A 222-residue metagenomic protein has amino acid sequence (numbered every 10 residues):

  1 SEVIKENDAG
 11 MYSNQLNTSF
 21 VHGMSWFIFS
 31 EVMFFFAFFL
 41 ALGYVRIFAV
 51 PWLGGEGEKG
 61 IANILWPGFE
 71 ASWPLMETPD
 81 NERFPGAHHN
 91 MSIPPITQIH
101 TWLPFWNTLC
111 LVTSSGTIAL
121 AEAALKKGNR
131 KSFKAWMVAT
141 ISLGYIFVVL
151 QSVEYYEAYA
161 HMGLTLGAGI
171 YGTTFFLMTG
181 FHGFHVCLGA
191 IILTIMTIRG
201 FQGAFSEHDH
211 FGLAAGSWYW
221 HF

Functional and structural regions predicted by a protein language model:
S1-F222: ...captures the hydrophobic TM-helix bundle architecture rather than a specific catalytic motif, and can also fire on
